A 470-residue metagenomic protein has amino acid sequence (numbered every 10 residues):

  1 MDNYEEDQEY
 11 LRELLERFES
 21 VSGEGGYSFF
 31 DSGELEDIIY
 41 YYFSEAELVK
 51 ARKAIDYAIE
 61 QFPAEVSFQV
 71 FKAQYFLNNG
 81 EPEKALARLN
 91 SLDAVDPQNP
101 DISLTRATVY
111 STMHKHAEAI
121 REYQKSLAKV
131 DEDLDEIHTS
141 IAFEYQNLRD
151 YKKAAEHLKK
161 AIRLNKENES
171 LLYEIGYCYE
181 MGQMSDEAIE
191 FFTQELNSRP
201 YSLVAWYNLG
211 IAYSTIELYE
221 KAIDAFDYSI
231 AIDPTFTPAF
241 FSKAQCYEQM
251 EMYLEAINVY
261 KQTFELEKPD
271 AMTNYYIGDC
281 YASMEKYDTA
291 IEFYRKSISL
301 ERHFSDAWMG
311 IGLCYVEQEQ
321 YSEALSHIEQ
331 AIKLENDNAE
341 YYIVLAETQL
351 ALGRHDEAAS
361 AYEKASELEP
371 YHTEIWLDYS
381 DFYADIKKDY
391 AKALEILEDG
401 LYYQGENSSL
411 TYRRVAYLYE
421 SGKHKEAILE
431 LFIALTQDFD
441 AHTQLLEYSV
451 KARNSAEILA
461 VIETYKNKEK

Functional and structural regions predicted by a protein language model:
F43, L77, S111, Q146 (+14 more regions): Position-specific recognition of the canonical hydrophobic site in helix A of tetratricopeptide repeat
A46, G80, H114, R149 (+8 more regions): Residue-level detector of the short coil/turn that links helix A to helix B within each tetratricopeptide repeat
A58, S91-L92, K125-L127, K160-A161 (+8 more regions): Canonical positions in the second alpha-helix
Q61, A94-D96, K129-V130, L164 (+8 more regions): Structural marker of alpha-solenoid helical repeat scaffolds
F71, T105, S140, E174 (+9 more regions): Canonical tetratricopeptide repeat
